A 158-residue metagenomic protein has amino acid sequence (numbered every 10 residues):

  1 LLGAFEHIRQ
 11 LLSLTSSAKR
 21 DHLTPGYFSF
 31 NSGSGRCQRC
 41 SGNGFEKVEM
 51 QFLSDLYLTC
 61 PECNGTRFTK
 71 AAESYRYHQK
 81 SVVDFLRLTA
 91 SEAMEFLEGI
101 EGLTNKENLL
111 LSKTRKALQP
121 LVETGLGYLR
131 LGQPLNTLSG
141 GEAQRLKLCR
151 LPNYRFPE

Functional and structural regions predicted by a protein language model:
L1-E158: Conserved phosphate-binding elements of NTP-dependent enzyme cores
